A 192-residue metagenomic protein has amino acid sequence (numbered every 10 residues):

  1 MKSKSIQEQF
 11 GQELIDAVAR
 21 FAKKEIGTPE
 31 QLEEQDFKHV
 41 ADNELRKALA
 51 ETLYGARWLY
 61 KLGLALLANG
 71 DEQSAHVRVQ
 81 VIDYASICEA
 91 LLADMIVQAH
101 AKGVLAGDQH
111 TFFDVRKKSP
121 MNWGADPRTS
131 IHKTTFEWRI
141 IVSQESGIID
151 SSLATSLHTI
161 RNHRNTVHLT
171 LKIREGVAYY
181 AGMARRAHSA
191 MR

Functional and structural regions predicted by a protein language model:
M1-R78: Charged alpha-helical initiation segments
A50, Y54, S130, A154 (+1 more regions): Alpha-helix N-cap/helix-start motif at coil-to-helix transitions, marked by capping-box chemistry
E72-V81, R128-K133: Glycine-rich, flexible loop segments associated with nucleotide phosphate handling
H76-D83, L91, S156: Residue-level detector of well-ordered alpha-helical segments, enriched for hydrophobic/aromatic packing positions
E89-T155, R174: Short non-catalytic regulatory patches outside canonical folded cores
Q144-R192: Charge-enriched, short contiguous segments at helix-coil
